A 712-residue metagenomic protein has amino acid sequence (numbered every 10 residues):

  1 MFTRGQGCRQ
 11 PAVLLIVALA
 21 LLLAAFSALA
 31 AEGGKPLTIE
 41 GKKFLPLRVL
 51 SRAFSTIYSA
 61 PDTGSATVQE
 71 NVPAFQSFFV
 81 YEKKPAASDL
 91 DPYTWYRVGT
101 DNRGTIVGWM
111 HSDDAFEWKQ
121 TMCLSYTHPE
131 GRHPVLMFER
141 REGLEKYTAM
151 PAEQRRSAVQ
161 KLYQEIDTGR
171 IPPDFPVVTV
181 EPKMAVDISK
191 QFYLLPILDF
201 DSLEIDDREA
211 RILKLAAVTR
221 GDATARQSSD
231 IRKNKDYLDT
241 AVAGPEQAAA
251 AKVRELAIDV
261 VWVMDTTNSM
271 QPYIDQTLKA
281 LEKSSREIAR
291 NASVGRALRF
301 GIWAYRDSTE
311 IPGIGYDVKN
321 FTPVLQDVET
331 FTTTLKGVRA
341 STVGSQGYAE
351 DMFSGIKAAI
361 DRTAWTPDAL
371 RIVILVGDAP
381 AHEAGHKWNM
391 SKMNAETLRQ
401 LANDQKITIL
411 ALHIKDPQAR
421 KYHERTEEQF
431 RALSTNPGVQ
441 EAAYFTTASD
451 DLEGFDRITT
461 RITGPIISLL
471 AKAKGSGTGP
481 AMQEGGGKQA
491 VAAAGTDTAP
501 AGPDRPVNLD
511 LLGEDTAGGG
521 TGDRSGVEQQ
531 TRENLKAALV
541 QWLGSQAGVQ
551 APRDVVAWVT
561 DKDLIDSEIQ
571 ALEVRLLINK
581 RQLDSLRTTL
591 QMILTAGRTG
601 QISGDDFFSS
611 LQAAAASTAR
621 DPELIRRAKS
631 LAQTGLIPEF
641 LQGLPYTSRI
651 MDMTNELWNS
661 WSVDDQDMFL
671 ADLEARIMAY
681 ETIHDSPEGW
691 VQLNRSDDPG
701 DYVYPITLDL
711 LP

Functional and structural regions predicted by a protein language model:
L15-A25: Bacterial N-terminal signal peptides
A30-P61, E70-P73, K83, F116-D199: SH3-family beta-barrel domains
V68-D113, Q160, P173-V178, P182 (+3 more regions): SH3/SH3-like beta-barrel superfamily modules
L195-V261, T267-D275, E287-R290: Acidic, polar low-complexity linker/tail segments
R254-T322, I356, I372-I374: Von Willebrand factor
I258, V294-F300, W365-V373, P380 (+2 more regions): Loop/turn elements at helix/coil->beta-strand transitions in domains of secreted/extracellular proteins
K319-R371, A381, R420-Y422: Von Willebrand factor
Q400, I414-P712: P/S/T/G-enriched low-complexity
